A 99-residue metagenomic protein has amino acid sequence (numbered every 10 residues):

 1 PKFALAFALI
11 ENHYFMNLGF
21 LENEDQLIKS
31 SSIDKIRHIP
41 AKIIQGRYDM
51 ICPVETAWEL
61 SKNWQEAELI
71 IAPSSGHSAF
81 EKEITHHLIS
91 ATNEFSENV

Functional and structural regions predicted by a protein language model:
P1-S32: Alpha/beta-hydrolase
F20-E22, Y48-D49, G76-A79: Short, contiguous acidic/charged loop-to-helix segments that flank catalytic cores in large enzymes
D34-H38, N63-W64: Short, conserved loop/helix-junction motifs that constitute active-site signature segments in enzyme catalytic cores
I36-R37, I43-Q45, D49: Short beta-strand/loop motif that positions the catalytic acidic residue of the alpha/beta-hydrolase fold
M50-T56: Conserved alpha/beta-hydrolase "acid-adjacent" motif
A67-V99: Catalytic active-site module of serine/aspartate enzymes centered on a nucleophile-bearing elbow/loop
